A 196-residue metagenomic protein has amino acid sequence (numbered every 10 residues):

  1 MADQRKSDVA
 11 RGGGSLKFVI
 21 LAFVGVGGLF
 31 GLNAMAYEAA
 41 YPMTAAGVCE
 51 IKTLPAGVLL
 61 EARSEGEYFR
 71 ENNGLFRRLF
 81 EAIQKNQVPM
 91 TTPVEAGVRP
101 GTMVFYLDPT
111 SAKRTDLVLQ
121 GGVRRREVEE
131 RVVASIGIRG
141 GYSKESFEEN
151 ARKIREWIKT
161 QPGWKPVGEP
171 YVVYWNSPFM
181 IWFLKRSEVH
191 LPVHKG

Functional and structural regions predicted by a protein language model:
A2-G196: A solvent-exposed interaction/effector surface
